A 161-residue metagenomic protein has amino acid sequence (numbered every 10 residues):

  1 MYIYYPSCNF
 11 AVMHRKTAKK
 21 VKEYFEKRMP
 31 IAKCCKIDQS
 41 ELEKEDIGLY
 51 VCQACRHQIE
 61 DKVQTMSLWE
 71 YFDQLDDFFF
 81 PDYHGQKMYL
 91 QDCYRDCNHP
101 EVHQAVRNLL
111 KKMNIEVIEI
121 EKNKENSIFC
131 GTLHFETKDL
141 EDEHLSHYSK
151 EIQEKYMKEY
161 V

Functional and structural regions predicted by a protein language model:
M1-V161: Iron-sulfur cluster-binding electron-transfer modules in prokaryotic oxidoreductases
